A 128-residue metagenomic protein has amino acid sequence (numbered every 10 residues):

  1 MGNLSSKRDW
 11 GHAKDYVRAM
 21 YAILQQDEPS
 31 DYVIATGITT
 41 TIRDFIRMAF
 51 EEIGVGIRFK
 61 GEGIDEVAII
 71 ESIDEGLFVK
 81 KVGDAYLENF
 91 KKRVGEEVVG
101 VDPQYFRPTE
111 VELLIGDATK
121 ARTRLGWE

Functional and structural regions predicted by a protein language model:
M1-E128: C-terminal substrate-binding subdomain of Rossmann-fold SDR/epimerase-dehydratase oxidoreductases
